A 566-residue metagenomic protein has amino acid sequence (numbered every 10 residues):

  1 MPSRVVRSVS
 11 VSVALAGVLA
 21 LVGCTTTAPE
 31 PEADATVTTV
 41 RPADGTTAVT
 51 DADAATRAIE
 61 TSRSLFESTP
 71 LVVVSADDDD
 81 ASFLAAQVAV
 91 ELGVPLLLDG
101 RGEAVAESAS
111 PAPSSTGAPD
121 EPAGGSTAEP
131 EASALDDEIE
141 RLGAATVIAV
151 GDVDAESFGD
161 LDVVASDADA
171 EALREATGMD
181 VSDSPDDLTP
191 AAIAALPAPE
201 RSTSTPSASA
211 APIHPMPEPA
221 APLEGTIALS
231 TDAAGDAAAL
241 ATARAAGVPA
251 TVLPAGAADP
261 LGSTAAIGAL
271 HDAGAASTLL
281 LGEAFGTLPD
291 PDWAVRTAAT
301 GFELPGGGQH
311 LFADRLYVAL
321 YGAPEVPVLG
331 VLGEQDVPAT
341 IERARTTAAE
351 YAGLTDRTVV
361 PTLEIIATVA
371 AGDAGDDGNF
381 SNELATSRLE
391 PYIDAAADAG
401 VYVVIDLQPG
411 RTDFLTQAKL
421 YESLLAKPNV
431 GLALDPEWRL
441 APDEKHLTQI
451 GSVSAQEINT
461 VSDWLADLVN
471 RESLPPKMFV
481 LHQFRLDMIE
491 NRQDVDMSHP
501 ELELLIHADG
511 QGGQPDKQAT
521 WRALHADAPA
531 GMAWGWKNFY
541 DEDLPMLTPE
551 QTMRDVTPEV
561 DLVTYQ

Functional and structural regions predicted by a protein language model:
M1-P29: Secretory targeting and sorting signals
C24-L304, P558, T564: Alpha-helical transmembrane segments and their helix-helix packing motifs
T69, D77, A86-Q87, L320-I393: N-terminal carbohydrate-binding/catalytic regions of secreted carbohydrate-active enzymes
L229-S230, G256, T448-Y565: Surface-exposed substrate-engagement region within the catalytic domains of secreted or surface-exposed extracellular
D290-A339: N-terminal module-boundary/linker segments of secreted carbohydrate-active enzymes
G308-A313, E342-T358, I393-D398, Y421-N429 (+2 more regions): Acidic (Asp/Glu)-rich catalytic clusters
L316-G322, P361-I365, V403-L407, P428-D435 (+4 more regions): Hydrophobic faces of well-ordered beta-strands that scaffold small-molecule active sites in alpha/beta enzyme cores
T355-Y402, R411-K427, G431-A433, L440 (+3 more regions): Chitinase-like catalytic core of GlcNAc-active glycosidases
